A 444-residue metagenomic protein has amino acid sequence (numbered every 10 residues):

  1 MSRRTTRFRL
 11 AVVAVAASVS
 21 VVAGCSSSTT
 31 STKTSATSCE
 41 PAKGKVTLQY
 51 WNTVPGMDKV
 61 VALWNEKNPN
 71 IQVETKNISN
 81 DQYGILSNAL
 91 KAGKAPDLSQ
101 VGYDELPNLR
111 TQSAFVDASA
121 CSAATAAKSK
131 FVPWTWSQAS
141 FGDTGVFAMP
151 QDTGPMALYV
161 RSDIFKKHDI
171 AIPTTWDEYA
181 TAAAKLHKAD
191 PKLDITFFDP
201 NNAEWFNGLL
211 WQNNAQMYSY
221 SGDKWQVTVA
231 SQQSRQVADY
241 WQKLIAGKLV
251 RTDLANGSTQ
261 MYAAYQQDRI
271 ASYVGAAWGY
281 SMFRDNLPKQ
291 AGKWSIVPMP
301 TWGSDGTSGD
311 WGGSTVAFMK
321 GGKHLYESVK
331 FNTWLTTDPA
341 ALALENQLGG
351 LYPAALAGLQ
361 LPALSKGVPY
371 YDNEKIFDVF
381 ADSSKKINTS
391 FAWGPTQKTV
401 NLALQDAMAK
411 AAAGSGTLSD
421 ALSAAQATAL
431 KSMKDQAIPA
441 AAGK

Functional and structural regions predicted by a protein language model:
A36-V54, I71-K76, D97-L98, F147: Short, well-ordered beta-strand elements
E40-A42, S119-F131, I195-T196, Q216-Q236 (+4 more regions): Short, solvent-exposed loop/beta-turn-alpha elements that line the ligand-binding surface or hinge of extracytoplasmic
A62-F131, K166-T174, A264, D268-S272 (+1 more regions): Extracytoplasmic "Venus flytrap"/periplasmic binding protein-like
N88-A89, P96-D97, T125-I164, D305-S308 (+1 more regions): A structural signal for short loop-to-beta-strand junctions that line the ligand-binding cleft of periplasmic/secreted
D104-M156, L209, S295-V297, K444: Hinge/lid segment of periplasmic solute-binding proteins
G145-Q151, M156, A180-V227, Q233 (+1 more regions): Extracytoplasmic/periplasmic solute-binding protein
A183, K224-L254: Glycine-centered hinge/linker elements that transmit conformational signals in sensory and ligand-binding systems
W278-Q290, W302-A403, I438-K444: C-terminal lobe and pocket-closing loops of periplasmic/extracytoplasmic Venus-flytrap solute-binding proteins
